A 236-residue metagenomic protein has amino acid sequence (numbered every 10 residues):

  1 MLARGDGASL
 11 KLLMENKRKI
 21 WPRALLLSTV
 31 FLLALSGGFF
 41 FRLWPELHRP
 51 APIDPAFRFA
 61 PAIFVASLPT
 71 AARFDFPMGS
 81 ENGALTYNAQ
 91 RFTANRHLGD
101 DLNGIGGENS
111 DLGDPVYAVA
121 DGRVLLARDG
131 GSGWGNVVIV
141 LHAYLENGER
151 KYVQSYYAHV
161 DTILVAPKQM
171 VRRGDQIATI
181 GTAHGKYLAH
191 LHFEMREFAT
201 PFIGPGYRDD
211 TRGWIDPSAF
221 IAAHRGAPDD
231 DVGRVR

Functional and structural regions predicted by a protein language model:
M1-W21: N-terminal Lys/Arg-rich, disordered targeting/topogenic segments
E15-L33: N-terminal Sec-pathway targeting helices
F31-R42: Hydrophobic alpha-helical membrane-insertion segments, chiefly the h-region of N-terminal signal peptides
R42-N136, R173, T182, D216-R236: Surface-exposed, glycine-biased beta-strand/turn segments
I105, A120, A127-R128, L141-A143 (+3 more regions): Active-site-proximal beta-strand/loop segments in catalytic clefts of secreted hydrolases
E108-D111, L145-Y152, P201-Y207: Short, solvent-exposed loop/turn segments that connect beta-strands within catalytic domains and beta-strand-rich
S110, Y117, G148-G174: Short histidine-centered loop motifs in beta-beta connectors
V138-L141, Q169-V235: Conserved, short, structured surface segments that act as functional micro-motifs
